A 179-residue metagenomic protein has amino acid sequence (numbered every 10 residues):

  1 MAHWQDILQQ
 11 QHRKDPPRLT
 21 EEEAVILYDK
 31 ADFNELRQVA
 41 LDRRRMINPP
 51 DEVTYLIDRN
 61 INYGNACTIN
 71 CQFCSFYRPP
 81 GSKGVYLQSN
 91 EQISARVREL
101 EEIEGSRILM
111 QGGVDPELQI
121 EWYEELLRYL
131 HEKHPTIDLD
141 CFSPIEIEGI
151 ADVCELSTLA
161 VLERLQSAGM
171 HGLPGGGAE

Functional and structural regions predicted by a protein language model:
M1-I69: Flexible, acidic/Gly-rich N-terminal and inter-domain linker regions that tether and position cofactor-handling modules
R13, D29, F33, D42-P49 (+4 more regions): Generic secondary-structure signature for well-ordered alpha-helical cores
V53-Q92: Canonical Radical SAM [4Fe-4S] cluster-binding loop centered on the CxxxCxxC motif and its immediate flanking residues
P80-E179: Conserved Radical SAM active-site core
